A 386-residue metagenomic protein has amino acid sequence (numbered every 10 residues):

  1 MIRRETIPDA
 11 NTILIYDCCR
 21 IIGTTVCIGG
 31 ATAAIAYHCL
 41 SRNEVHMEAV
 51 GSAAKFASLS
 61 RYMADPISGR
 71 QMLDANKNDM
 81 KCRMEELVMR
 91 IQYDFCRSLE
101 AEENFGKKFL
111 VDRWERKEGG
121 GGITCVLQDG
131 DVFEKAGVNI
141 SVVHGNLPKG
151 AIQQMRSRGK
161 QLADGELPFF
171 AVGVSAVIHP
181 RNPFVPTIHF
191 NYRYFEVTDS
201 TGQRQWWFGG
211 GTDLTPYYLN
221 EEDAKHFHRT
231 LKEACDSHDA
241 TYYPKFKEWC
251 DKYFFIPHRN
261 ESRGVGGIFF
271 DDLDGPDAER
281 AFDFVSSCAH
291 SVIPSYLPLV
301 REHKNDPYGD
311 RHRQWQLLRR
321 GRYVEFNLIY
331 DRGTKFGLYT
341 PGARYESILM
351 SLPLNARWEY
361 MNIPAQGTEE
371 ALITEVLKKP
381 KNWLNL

Functional and structural regions predicted by a protein language model:
E5-E48: Terminal signal-anchor or tail-anchor transmembrane helices that tether membrane-associated enzymes to cellular
A49-A64: Acidic, low-complexity proline/glycine-rich segments
N76-Q161, L273, D277-I329: Gly/Pro-rich turn-and-neighbor structural signature
G122-W207: Internal mixed beta-strand/loop scaffold within catalytic domains of large alpha/beta enzymes
T198-K245: Compact, glycine/acidic-enriched structural inserts
E233-F284, P298-R301: Long, charged, mostly alpha-helical binding arms that flank functional sites
K247, D251-G267, R301-S347: An amphipathic alpha-helical core segment
T334, Y339-L386: TerminUS-proximal long segments
